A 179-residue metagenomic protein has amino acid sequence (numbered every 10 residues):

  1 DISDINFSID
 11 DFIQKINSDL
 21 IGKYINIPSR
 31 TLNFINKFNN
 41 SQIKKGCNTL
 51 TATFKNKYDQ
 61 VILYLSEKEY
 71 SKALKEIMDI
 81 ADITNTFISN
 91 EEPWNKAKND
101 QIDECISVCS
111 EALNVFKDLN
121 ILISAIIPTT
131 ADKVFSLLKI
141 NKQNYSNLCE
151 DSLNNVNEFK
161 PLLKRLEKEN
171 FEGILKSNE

Functional and structural regions predicted by a protein language model:
D1-I2, F7, K45-G46, T51-A52 (+4 more regions): Mixed-charge, polar/low-complexity N-terminal
D1-N48, I140-L162: Catalytic adenosine-cofactor/nucleotide-binding cores of aminoacyl-tRNA synthetases and other
I2, P28-V61, A81, N85-Q101: Conserved, charged catalytic cores of large soluble enzymes
S3, P28, L32, N36 (+7 more regions): Residue-level signal for secondary-structure boundary elements
F7-L20, N56-K75: Extended, non-catalytic structural segments that build the interaction scaffolds of large macromolecular assemblies
I16, L20-K23, I27, L50 (+3 more regions): Amphipathic alpha-helix face/heptad-repeat signature
L63, K68, M78-E179: Basic, alpha-helical terminal appendages of large translation-related enzymes
